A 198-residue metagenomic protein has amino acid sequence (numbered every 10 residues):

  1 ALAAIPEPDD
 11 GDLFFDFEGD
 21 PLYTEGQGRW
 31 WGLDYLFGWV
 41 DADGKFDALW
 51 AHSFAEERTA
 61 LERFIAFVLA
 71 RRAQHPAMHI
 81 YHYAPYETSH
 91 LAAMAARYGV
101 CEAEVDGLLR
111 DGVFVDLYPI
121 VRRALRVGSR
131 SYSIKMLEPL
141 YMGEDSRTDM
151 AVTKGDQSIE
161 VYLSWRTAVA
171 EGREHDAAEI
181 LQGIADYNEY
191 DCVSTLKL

Functional and structural regions predicted by a protein language model:
A1-G26, A70: Long, highly charged low-complexity segments
L2-I5, E56, I184: Helix-loop elements that line ligand-binding/catalytic pockets
E7-D10, W31-Y35, A73-M78, G143 (+2 more regions): Short, well-ordered loop/turn elements at secondary-structure boundaries
F15-E18, V40-A42, Y81-A84, Y187 (+1 more regions): Generic beta-strand/beta-sheet core signal
L22-E25, L91, K197: Short helix/loop capping segments that flank catalytic or ligand/cofactor-binding pockets
W30-G44: Short conserved beta-strand segments at catalytic cores or DNA/RNA-binding microdomains of nucleic-acid binding
D41, D47-L163: Conserved DEDDh/DEDDy metal-dependent 3′-5′ exonuclease domain
K154-Q157, L163-L198: Mixed-charge, glycine-rich, non-catalytic linkers/tails in nucleic-acid processing enzymes
